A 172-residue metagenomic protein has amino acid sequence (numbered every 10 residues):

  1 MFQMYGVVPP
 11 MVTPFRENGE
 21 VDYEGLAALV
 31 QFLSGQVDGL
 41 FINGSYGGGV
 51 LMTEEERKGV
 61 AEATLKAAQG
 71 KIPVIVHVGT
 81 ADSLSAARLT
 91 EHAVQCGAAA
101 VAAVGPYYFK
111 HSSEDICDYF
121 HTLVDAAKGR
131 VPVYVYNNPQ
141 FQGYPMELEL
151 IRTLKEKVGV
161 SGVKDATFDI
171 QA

Functional and structural regions predicted by a protein language model:
M1-P145, E149-I151: Active-site beta->alpha loop and helix N-cap motifs at the rims of alpha/beta catalytic domains
V101-A102, V135, V158-D169: Catalytic beta/alpha-barrel core
P145-T153, D165-I170: Active-site glycine-rich loop that binds ribose-phosphate moieties when present
